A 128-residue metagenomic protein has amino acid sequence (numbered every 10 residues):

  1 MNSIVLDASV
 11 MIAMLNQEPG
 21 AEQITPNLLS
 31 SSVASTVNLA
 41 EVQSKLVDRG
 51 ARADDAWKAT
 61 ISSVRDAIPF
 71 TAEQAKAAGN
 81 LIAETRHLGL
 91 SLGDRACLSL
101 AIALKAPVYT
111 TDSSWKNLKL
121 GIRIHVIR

Functional and structural regions predicted by a protein language model:
M1-A34, L46-K58: Short, well-structured N-terminal submotif of metal-dependent ribonuclease cores
S3, L98, I102-R128: Acidic, PIN/NYN-like endoribonuclease modules and their adjacent C-terminal/linker elements
I4, S30-V33, S63-A67, P107: Short loop->beta-strand "edge-of-pocket" segments that line small-molecule binding or catalytic clefts across diverse
L6-D7, A34-T36, L90-L92, V108 (+2 more regions): Histidine- and aromatic-rich ligand-binding microenvironments
V10-M11, N38, Q74, A96-C97 (+1 more regions): Alpha-helix capping/helix-boundary segments
A21, L39, K58, A75-A78: A general structural signal for well-ordered alpha-helical segments in protein cores
D66-Y109: Active-site neighborhoods of divalent-metal-dependent phosphate/nucleic-acid chemistry enzymes
